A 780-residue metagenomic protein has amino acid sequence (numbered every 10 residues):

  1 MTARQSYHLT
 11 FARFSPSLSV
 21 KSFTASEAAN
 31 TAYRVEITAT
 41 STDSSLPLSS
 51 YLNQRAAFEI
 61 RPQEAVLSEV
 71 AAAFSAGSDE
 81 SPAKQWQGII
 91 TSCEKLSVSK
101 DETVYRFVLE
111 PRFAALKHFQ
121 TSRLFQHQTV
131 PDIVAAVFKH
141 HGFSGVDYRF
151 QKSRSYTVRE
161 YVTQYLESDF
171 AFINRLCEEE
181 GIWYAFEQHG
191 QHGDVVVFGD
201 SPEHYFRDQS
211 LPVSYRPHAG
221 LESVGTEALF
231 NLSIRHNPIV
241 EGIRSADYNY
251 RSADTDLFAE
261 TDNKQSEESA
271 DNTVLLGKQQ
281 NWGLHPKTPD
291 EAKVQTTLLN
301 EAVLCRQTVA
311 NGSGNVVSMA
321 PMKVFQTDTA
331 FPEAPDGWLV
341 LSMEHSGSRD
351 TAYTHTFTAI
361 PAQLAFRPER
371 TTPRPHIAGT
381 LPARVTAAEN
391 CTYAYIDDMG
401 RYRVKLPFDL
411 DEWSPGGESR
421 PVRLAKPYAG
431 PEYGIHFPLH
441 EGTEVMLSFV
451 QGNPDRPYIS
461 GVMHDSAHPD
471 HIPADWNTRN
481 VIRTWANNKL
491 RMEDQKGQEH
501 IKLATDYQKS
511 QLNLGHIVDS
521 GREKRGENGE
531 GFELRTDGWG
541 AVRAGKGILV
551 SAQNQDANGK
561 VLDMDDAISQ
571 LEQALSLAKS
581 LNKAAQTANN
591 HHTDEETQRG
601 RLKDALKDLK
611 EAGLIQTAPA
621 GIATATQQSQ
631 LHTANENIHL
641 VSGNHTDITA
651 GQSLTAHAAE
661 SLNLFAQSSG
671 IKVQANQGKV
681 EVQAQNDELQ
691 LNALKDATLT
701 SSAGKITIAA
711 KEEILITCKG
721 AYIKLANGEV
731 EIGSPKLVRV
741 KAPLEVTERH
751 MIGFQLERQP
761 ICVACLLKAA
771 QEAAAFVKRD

Functional and structural regions predicted by a protein language model:
M1-D780: Amphipathic alpha-helical and helix-coil boundary elements used as assembly and membrane-proximal scaffolds
